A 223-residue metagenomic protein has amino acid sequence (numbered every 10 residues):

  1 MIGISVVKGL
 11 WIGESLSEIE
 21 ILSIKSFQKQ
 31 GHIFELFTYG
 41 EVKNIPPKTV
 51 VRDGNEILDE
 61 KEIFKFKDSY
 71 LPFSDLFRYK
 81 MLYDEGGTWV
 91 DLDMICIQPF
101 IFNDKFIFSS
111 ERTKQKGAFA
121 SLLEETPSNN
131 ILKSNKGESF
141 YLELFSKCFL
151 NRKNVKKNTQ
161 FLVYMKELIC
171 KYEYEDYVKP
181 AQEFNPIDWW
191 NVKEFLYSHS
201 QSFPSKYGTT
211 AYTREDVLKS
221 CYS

Functional and structural regions predicted by a protein language model:
M1-D75, L92-S223: Glycosyltransferase-associated regions of secretory-pathway enzymes, highlighting luminal stem/catalytic domains
D75-G87: Small-residue hinge/turn detector
